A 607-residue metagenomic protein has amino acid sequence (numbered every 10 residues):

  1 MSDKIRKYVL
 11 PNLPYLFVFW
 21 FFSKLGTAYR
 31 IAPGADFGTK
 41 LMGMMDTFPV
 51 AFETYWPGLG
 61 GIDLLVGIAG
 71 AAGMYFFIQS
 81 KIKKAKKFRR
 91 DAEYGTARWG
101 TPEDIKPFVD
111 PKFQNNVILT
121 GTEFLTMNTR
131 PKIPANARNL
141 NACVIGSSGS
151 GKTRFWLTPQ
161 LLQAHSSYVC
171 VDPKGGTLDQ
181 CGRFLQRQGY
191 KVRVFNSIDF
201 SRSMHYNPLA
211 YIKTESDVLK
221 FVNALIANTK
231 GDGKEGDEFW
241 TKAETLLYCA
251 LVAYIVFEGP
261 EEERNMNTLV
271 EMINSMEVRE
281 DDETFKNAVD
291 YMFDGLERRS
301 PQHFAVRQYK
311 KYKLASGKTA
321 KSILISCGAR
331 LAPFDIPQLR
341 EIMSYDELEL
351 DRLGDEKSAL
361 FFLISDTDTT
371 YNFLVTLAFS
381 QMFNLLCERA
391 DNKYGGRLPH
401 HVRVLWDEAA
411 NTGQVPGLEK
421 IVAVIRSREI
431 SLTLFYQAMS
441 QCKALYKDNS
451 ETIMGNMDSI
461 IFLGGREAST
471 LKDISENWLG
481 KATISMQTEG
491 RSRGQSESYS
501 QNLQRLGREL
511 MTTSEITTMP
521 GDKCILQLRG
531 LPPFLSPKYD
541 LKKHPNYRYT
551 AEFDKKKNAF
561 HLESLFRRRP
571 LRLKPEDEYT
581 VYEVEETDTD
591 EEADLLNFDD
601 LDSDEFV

Functional and structural regions predicted by a protein language model:
M1-S150, R154-L157, S201, R491 (+2 more regions): Basic- and hydrophobic-enriched, low-structure N-terminal and domain-boundary segments that flank ATP-binding catalytic
L13-L16, W20-R30, D36, E93-T120 (+9 more regions): A broadly tuned "polar low-complexity/structure-edge" signature
T27, R138-I430, L445, G455 (+3 more regions): P-loop NTPase motor domains
E93-A97, F124, L140-N141, R307 (+5 more regions): General secondary-structure edge motif
T101-F108, T122-P134, R154-F155, T319-I325 (+6 more regions): A broad, low-specificity signal for short, low-complexity segments enriched in glycine/proline and polar/charged
L119, K234, E277-E280, S492 (+1 more regions): Intrinsically disordered, low-complexity segments enriched in small/polar residues
M127, K152-T153, V194, V222 (+5 more regions): Short secondary-structure boundary micro-motifs
V422-I525: Conserved ATP-driven motor cores of ASCE-family P-loop NTPases powering translocation/secretion/packaging/pilus
